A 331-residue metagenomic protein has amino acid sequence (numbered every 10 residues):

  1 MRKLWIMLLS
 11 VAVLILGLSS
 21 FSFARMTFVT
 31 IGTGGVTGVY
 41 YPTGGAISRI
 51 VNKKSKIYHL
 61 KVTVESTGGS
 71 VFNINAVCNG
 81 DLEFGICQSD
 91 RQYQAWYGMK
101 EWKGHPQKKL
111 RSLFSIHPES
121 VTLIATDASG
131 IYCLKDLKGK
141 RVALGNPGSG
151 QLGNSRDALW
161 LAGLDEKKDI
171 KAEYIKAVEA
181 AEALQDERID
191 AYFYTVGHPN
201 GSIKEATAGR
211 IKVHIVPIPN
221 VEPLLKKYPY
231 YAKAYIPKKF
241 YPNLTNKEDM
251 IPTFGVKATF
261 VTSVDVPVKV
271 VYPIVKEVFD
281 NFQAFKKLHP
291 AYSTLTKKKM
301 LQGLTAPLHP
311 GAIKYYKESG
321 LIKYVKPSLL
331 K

Functional and structural regions predicted by a protein language model:
M1-L9: Bacterial N-terminal signal peptides that target proteins for export
L14-S22: C-terminal segment of classical bacterial N-terminal signal peptides
M26, T30-I31, V36-V39, R49-F72 (+9 more regions): N-terminal secretory/targeting leader peptides
M26-K54, E119-D186, Q283, K298 (+2 more regions): Bilobed "Venus flytrap"/periplasmic-binding protein-like clamshell domains and structurally analogous long
S48-R49, T63-G104, L123, I131 (+2 more regions): Pocket-flanking alpha-helical
S89-R91, M99-E101, S129, E166-V266: Pocket-lining segment of extracytoplasmic ligand-binding domains
K140-D157, Y231-T294, K299, L304: Ligand-binding clefts/hinges and TM-proximal coupling segments of bilobed small-molecule sensing domains
E179, V196-P217, K226-K227, K269-K331: An extracytoplasmic/periplasmic, membrane-proximal ligand-sensing/linker region
